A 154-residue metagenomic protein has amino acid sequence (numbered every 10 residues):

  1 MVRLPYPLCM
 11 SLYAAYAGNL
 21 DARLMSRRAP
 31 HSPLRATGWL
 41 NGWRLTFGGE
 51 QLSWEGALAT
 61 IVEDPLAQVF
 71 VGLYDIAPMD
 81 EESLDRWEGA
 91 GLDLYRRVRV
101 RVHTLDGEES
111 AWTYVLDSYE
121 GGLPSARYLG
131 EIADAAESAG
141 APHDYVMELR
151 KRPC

Functional and structural regions predicted by a protein language model:
Y6-C154: Glycine-aromatic micro-motifs
